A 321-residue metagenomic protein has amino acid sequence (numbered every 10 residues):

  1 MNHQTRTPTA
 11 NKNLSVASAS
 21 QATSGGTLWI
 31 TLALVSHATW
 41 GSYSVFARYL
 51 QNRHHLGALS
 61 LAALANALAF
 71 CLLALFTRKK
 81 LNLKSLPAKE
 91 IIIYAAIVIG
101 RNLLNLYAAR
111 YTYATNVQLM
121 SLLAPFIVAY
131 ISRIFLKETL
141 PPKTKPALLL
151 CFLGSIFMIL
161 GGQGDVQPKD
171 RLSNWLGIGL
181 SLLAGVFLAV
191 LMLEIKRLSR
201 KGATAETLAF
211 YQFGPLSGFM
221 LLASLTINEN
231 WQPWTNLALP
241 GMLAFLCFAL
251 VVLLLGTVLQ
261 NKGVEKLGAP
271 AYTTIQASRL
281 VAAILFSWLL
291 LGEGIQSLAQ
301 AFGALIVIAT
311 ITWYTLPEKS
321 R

Functional and structural regions predicted by a protein language model:
N2-S60, A96, L104, V166-R197 (+1 more regions): Glycine-/small-residue-enriched transmembrane alpha-helix faces in small-molecule transporters and effluxers
N2-T7, N11-K12, A47, H54-G100 (+6 more regions): Transmembrane alpha-helices of multi-pass small-molecule transport proteins
G25-W29, H54-L59, A63, L83-A88 (+3 more regions): Juxtamembrane helix-entry segments on the extracytoplasmic side of multipass membrane proteins
T39-S42, K80-S121, F157, A249-L267: Specific transmembrane alpha-helical segments of multi-pass solute transporters/efflux pumps, especially DMT/EamA
L50, L61, A108, I134-L136 (+6 more regions): Hydrophobic/aromatic residues within transmembrane alpha-helices of multi-pass small-molecule transporters
L61-L64, L103, V117-L123, E194-S217 (+1 more regions): Helix-helix packing/entry segments at the starts of transmembrane helices
L73, K143-Q163, F286, L298-E318: Hydrophobic transmembrane alpha-helices of multi-pass small-molecule transport proteins
L86-A95, L140-F152, A203-Q212: Cytoplasmic-side transmembrane-helix entry/capping segments in multi-pass membrane proteins
